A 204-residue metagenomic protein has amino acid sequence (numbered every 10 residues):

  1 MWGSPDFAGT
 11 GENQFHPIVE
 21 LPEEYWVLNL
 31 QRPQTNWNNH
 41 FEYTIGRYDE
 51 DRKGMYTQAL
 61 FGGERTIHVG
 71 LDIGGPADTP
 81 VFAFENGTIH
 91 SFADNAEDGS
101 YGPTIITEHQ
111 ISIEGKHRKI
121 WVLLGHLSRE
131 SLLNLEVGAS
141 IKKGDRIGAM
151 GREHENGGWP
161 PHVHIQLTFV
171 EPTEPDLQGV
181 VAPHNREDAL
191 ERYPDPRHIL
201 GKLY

Functional and structural regions predicted by a protein language model:
M1-D78, R186-Y204: Polar/charged, compositionally biased leader and regulatory segments
M1-H16, L133, A139-E155, W159-Y204: Acidic, glycine-rich catalytic/binding loops that coordinate metals and/or anionic ligands
H68, H109, H126, H162-H164: Histidine-centered active-site/metal-ligand motif
L71, P103-I105, P161-V163: Short beta-strand micro-motifs in enzyme catalytic cores
D72, L123, A149: Conserved beta-strand positions that form and line the central face of beta-propeller blades
I73, T79-I89, G144: Generic structural motif
G74-P76, L127-L135: Short alpha-helix capping/helix-loop boundary micro-motifs
A83-S131: Zn2+-dependent peptidoglycan hydrolase active-site motif and core
